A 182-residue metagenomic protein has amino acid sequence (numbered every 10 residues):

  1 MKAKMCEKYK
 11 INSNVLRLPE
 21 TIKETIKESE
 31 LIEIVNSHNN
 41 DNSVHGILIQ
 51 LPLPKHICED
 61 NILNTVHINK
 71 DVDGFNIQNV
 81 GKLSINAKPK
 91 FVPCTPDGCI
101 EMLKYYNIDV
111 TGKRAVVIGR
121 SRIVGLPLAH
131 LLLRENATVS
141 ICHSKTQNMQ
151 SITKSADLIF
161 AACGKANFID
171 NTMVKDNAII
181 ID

Functional and structural regions predicted by a protein language model:
M1-K4, A87-D182: Glycine-rich phosphate/diphosphate-binding loop of Rossmann-like nucleotide-binding domains
K4, T25-E33: Short, structured surface patches at the beginning of a domain
M5-T21, V139-I141: Short beta-strand elements in bilobed, periplasmic/extracellular small-molecule ligand-binding domains
K10, S37-N40, V66-N69: Non-catalytic terminal and connector segments of soluble metabolic enzymes
L18-E20, P52-P54, I77-V80, S144 (+1 more regions): Short, ordered loop/turn segments at secondary-structure junctions
E30-N42: Short, well-structured alpha-helical segments in soluble
S43-V44, A156: Short, high-confidence coil segments that cap the C-terminus of an alpha-helix and link into the following beta-strand
G46-R114, L128: Anion-binding alpha/beta catalytic cores of soluble intermediary-metabolism enzymes, centered on
